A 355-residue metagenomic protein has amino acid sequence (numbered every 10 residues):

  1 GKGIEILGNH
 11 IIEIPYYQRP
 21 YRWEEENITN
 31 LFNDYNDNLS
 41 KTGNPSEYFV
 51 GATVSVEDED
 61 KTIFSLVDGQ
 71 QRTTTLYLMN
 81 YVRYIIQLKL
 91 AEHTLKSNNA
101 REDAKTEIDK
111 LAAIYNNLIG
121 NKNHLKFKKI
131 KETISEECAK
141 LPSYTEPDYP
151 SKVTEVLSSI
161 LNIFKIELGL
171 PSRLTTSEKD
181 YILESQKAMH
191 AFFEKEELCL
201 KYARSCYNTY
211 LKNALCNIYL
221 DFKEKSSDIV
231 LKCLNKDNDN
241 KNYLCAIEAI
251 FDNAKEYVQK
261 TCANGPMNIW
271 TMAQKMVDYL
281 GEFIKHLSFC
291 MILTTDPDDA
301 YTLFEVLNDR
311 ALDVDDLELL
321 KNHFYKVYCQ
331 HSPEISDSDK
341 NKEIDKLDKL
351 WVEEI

Functional and structural regions predicted by a protein language model:
G1-I355: Glycine- and hydrophobic-rich flexible loops that cap the catalytic core of alpha/beta enzyme folds
